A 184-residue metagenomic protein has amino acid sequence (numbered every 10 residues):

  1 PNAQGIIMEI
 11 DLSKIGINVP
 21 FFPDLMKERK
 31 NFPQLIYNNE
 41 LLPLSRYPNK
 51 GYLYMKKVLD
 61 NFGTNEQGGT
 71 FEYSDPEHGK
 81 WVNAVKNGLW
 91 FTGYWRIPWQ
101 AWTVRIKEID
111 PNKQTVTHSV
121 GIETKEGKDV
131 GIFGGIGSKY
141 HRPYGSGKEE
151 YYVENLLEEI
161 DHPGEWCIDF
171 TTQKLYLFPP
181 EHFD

Functional and structural regions predicted by a protein language model:
P1-D184: Extracellular polysaccharide-degrading/modifying enzymes targeting complex plant/algal/animal polysaccharides
